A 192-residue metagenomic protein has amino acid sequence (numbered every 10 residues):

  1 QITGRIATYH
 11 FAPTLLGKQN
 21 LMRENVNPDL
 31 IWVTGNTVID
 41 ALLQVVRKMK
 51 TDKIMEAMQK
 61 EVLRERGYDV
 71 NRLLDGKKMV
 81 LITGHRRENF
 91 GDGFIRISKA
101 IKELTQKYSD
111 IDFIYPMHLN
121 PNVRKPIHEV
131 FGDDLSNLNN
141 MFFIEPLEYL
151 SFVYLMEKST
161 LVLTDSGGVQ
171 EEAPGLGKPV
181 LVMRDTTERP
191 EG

Functional and structural regions predicted by a protein language model:
Q1-T8, M156: A conserved, positively charged/aromatic
I6-D92: A nucleotide-sugar donor-handling region in carbohydrate enzymes
H10, F152-G192: A donor-sugar binding/catalytic signature common to diverse glycosyltransferases and related nucleotide-sugar
T14-L16, G35, H118-L119, E148 (+1 more regions): Helix N-cap/beta->alpha junction signal
E88-K102: A conserved mid-protein helix/loop that constitutes part of the nucleotide-sugar donor-binding site
S98, K102-M117: A conserved nucleotide-sugar
L119-L138: Short, structured helix-loop element that forms part of the nucleotide-activated donor/catalytic region
N139-E148: Active-site donor-binding acidic/aromatic loop of nucleotide-activated sugar and phosphosugar transferases involved
